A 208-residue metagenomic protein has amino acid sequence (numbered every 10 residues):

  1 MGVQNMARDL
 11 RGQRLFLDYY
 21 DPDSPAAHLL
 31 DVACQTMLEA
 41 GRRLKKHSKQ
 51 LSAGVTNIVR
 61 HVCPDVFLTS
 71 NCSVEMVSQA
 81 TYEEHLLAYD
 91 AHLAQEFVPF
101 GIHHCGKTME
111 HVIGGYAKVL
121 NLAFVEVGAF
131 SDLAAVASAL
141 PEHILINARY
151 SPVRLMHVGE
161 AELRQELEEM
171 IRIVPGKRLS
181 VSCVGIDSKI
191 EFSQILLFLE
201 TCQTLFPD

Functional and structural regions predicted by a protein language model:
M1-D208: Active-site loop segments of alpha/beta catalytic cores
